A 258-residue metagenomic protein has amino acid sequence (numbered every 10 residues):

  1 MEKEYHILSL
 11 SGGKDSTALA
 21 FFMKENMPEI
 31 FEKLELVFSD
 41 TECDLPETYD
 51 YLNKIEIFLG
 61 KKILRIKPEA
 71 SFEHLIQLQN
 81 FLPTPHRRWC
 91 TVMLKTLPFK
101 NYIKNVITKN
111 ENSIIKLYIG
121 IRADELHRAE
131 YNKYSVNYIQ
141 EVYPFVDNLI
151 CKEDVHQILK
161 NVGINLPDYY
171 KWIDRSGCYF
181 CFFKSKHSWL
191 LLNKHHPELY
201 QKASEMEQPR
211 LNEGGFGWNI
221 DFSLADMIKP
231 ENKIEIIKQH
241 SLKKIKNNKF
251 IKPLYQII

Functional and structural regions predicted by a protein language model:
M1-I258: Nucleotide-activated chemistry modules centered on ATP-dependent adenylation/adenylyltransferase
